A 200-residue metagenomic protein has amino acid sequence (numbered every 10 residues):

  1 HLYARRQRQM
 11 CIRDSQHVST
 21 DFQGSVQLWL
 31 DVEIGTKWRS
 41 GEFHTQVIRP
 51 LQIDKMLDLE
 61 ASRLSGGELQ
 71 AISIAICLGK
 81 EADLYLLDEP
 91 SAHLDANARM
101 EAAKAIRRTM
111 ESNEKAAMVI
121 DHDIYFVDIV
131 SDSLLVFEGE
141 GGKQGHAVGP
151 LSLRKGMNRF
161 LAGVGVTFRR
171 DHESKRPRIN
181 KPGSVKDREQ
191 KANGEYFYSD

Functional and structural regions predicted by a protein language model:
H1-R8, I12: Single conserved hydrophobic/aromatic residue that forms the stacking wall/gate of nucleotide- or nucleobase-binding
M10, I72-I74, A102: Hydrophobic anchor residue at the start of the ABC signature
R13-Q46, V130, V136: Q-loop/switch helix immediately C-terminal to the Walker
G41-L57: Conserved ABC ATPase "signature" region
E60-L64, E68: Conserved ABC ATPase signature
L87-P90, N97: Walker B catalytic motif
I120-H122: H-loop/switch region of ABC-family ATPase nucleotide-binding domains
F137-E173: Conserved beta-strand-loop-alpha-helix hinge in the C-terminal portion of ABC ATPase nucleotide-binding domains
